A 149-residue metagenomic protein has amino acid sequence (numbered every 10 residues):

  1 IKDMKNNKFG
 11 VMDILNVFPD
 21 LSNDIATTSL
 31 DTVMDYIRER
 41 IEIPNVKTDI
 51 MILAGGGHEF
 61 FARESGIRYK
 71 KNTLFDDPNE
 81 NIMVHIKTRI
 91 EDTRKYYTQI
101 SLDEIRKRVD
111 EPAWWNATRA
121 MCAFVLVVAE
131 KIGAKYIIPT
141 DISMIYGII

Functional and structural regions predicted by a protein language model:
K2-I149: Helical "lid/coupling" subdomains associated with nucleotide-phosphate turnover
